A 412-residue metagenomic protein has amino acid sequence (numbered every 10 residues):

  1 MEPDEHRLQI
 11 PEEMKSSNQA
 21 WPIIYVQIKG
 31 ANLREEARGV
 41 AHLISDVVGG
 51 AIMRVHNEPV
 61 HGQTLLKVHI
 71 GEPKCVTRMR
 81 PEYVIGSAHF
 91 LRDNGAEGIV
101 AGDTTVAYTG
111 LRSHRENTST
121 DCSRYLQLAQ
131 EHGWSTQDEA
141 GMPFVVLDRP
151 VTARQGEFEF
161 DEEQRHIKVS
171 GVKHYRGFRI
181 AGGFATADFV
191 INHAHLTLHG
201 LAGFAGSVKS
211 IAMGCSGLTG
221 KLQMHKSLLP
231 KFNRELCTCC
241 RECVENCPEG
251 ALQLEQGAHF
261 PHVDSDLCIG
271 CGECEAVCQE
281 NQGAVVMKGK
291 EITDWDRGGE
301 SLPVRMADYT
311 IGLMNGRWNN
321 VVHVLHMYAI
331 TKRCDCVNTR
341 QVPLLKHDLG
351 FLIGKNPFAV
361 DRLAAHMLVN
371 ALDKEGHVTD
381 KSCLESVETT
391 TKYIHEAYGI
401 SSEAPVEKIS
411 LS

Functional and structural regions predicted by a protein language model:
E2-D103, A107-S412: Extended, low-polarity segments enriched in aliphatic/aromatic residues
